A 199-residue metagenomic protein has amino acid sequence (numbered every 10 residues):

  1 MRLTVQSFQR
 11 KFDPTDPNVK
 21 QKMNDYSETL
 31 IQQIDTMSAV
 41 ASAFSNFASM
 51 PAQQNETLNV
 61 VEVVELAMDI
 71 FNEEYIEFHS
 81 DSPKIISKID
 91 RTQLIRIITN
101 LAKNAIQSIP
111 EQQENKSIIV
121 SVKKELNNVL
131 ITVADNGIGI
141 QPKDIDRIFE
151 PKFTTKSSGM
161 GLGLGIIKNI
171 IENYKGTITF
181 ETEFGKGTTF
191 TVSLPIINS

Functional and structural regions predicted by a protein language model:
M1-D35: Histidine phosphotransfer helical core of two-component systems
M50-Q53, I86-I89, T155: Conserved micro-motifs of the catalytic ATP-binding
Q54-M68: A conserved beta-strand-to-alpha-helix junction within the catalytic ATP-binding
V60, G139-R147: Short helix N-cap motif at coil->helix boundaries in the Bergerat
N115-N127: Short beta-strand/loop element within the Bergerat-fold HATPase_c
G163, I167: Short alpha-helical Gxxx[C/S/T] motif in the catalytic ATP-binding
I171-E172: Detector for a conserved hydrophobic position within an alpha-helical segment of the HATPase_c
